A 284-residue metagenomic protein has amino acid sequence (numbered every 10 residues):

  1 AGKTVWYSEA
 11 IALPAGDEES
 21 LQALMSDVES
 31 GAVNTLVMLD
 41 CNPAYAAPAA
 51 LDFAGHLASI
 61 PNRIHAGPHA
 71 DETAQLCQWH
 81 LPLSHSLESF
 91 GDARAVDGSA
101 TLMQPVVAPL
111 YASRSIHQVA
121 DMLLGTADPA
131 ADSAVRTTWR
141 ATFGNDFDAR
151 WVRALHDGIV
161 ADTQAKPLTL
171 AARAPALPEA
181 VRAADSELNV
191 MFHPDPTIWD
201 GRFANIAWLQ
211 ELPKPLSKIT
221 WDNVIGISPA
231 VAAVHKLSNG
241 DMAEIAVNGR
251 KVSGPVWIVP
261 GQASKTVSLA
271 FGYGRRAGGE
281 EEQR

Functional and structural regions predicted by a protein language model:
A1-V5: Short helix-loop-beta junction
E9-P14, S20-L110, T137-R284: A cross-kingdom feature strongest in bacterial/archaeal respiratory oxidoreductases
R114-R140: Non-catalytic, well-ordered alpha-helical segments in soluble enzyme domains
